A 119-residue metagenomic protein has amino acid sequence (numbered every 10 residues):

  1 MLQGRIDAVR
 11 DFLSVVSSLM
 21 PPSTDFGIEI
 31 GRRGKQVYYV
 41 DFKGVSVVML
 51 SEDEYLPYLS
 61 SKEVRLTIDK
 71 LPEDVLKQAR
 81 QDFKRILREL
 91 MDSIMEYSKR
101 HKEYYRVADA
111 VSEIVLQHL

Functional and structural regions predicted by a protein language model:
M1-V9, E63-L119: Mixed-charge, Lys/Arg-enriched low-complexity segments
D11-L59: Amphipathic, interaction-prone secondary-structure segments
